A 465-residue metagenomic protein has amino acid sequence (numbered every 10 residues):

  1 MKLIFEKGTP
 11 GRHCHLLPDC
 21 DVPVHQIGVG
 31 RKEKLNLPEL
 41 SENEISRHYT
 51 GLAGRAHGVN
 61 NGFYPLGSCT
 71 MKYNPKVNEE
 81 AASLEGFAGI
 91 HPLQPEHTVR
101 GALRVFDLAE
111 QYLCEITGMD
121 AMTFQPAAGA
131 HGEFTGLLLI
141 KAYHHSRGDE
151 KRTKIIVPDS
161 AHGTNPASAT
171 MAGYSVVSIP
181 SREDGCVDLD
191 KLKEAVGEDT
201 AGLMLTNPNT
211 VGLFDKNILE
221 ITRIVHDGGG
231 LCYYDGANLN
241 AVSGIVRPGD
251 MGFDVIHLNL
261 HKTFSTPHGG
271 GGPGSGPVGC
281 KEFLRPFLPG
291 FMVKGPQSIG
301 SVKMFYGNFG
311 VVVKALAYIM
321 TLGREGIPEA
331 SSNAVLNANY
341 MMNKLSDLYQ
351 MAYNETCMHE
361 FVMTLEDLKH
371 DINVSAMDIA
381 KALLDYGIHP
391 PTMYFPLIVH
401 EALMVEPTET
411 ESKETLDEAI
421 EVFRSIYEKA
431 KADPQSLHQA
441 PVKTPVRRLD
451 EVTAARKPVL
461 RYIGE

Functional and structural regions predicted by a protein language model:
M1-A121, V246, S301-V302, I319-E465: Non-catalytic terminal extensions of PLP-dependent enzymes
H57-V77, Q125-E133, F264-G279, G307-V311 (+1 more regions): Conserved phosphate/anionic-ligand binding catalytic regions in large, soluble enzymes, centered on
G101-R104, H131-Q297, N373-V374, E401: Conserved PLP-enzyme active-site core in the AAT-like
D107-Q111, T117-D120, Q125-G136, I140: Long, K/E/R/D-enriched contiguous segments that form extended
M119, R152, D199-A201, D227-L231 (+12 more regions): Active-site lining segments that contact anionic ligands and/or coordinate catalytic metals
T123, V177-I179, P391: General small-molecule cofactor/ligand-binding pocket signal
P273-M342: Mobile "lid/hinge" segments at catalytic clefts and subdomain interfaces of large enzymes
